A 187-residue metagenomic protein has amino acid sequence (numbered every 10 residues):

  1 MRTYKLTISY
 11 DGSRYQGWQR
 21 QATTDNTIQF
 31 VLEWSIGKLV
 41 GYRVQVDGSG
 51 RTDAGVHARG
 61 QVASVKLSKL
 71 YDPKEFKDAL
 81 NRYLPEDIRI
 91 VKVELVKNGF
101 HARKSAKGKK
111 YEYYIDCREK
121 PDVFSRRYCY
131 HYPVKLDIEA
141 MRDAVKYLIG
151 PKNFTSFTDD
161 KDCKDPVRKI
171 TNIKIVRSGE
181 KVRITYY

Functional and structural regions predicted by a protein language model:
M1-Y187: Structured-RNA-binding interfaces characteristic of tRNA pseudouridine synthases
